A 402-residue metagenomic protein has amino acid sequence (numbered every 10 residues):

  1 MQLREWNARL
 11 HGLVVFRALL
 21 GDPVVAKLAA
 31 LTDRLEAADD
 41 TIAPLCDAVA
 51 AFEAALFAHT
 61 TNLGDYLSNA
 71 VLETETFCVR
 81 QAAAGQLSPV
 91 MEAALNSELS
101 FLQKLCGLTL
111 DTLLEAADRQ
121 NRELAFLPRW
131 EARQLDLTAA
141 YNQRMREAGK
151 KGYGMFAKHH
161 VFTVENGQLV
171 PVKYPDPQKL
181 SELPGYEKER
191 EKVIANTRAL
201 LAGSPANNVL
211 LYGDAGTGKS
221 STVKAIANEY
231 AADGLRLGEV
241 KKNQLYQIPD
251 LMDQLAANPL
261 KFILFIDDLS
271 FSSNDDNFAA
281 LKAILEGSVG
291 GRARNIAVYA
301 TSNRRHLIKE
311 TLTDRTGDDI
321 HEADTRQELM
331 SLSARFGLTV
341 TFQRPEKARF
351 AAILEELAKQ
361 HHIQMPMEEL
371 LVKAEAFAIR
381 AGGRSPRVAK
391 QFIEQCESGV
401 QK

Functional and structural regions predicted by a protein language model:
M1-P184: AAA+ P-loop ATPase mechanoenzymes
P175-N208: Pre-Walker A (pre-P-loop) alpha-helix and adjacent loop at the N terminus of AAA/AAA+ ATPase modules, a conserved
R190-I194, A231-P259, S273-A279: Short glycine-rich substrate-engagement loop in P-loop NTPases that contacts/grips substrate
N208-G238, L251-A256: Walker A/P-loop
G238, D318-M330, G337-A351: Conserved AAA+ ATPase "SRH/arginine-finger" region at the nucleotide-binding site
A256-A257, S272-D319, D324: Conserved catalytic/switch belt of AAA+ P-loop NTPases
D267-L269: Walker B catalytic acidic pair
Q343-K402: C-terminal alpha-helical "lid" subdomain
